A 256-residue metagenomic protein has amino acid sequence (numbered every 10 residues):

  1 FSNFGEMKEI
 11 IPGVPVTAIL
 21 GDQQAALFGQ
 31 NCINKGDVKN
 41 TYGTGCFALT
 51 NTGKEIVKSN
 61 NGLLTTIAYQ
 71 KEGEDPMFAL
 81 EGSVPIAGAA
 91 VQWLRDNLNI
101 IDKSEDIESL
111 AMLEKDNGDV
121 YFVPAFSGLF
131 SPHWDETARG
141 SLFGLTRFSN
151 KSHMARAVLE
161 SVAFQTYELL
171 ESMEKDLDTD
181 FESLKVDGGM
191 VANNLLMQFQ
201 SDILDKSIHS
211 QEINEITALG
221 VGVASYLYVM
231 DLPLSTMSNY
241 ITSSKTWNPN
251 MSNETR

Functional and structural regions predicted by a protein language model:
F1, N31, G45, S83 (+1 more regions): Anionic group-transfer/hydrolysis microenvironments
N3-D37, T50, K54: Conserved phosphate-binding catalytic cores of ATP/NTP-utilizing and phosphoryl-transfer enzymes
L20, K39-G45, L49, A68 (+1 more regions): Short beta-strand segments
L20-A25, T44-G45, Q200, E215: Conserved glycosyltransferase catalytic-site signature
A25, F47, G220-A224: Contiguous, well-ordered alpha-helical segments that form the cores/surfaces of helical PPI scaffolds
L27, N34, C46-A48, I86 (+1 more regions): Glycine-rich nucleotide phosphate-binding loop and flanking beta-alpha elements of Rossmann-like dinucleotide-binding
Q30-C32, V38-T41, S83-V84, A111-E114: A general structural signal for short secondary-structure junctions and capping/turn motifs
T52-R256: Glycine/Thr-rich phosphate-binding loops that ligate phosphate moieties of nucleotide and other phosphorylated ligands
